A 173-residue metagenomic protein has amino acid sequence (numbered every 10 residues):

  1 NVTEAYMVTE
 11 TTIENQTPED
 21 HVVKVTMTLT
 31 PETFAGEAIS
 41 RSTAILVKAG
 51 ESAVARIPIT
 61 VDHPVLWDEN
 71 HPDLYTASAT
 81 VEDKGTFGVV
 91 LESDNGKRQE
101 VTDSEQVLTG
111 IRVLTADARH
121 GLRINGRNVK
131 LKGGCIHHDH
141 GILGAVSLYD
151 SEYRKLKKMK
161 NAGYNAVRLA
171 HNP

Functional and structural regions predicted by a protein language model:
N1-P173: Secreted/periplasmic carbohydrate-active enzymes, especially glycoside hydrolases
